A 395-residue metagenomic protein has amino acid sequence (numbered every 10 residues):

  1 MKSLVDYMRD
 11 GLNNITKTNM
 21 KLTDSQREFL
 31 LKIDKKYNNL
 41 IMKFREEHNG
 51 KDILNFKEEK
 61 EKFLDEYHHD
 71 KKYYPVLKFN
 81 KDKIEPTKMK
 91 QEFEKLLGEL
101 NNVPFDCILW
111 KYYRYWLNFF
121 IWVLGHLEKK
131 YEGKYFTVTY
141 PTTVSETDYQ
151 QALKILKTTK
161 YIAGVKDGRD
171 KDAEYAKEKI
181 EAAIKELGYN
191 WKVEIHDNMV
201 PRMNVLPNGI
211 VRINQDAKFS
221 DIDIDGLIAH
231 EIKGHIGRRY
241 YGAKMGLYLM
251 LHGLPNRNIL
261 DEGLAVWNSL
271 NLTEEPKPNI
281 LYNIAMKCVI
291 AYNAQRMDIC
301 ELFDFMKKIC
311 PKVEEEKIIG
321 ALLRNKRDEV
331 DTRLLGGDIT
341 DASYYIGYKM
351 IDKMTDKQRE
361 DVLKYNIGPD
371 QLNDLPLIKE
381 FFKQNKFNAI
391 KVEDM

Functional and structural regions predicted by a protein language model:
M1-Q150, D394: N-terminal low-structure segments adjacent to metalloprotease catalytic domains across cellular compartments
F56-K57, K62, Y67, I222 (+1 more regions): Post-HEXXH active-site segment of zinc metalloproteases
N101-I222: Contiguous, non-catalytic segments that form substrate-binding/exosite surfaces or channel walls
K134-T137, M245-L247, I280: Short, glycine/acidic-rich hinge or "gate" loops at secondary-structure transitions that mediate conformational
A182-N190, I236-A243, W267-P278, K312 (+1 more regions): Secondary-structure boundary elements
D221-G237: Short alpha-helix carrying the canonical HExxH Zn2+-binding catalytic motif
L251-R296, G347: Post-HExxH zinc-binding segment in Zn-dependent metallohydrolases
N279-M395: Conserved alpha-helical "signature site" that marks functionally important helical segments or helix/loop junctions
